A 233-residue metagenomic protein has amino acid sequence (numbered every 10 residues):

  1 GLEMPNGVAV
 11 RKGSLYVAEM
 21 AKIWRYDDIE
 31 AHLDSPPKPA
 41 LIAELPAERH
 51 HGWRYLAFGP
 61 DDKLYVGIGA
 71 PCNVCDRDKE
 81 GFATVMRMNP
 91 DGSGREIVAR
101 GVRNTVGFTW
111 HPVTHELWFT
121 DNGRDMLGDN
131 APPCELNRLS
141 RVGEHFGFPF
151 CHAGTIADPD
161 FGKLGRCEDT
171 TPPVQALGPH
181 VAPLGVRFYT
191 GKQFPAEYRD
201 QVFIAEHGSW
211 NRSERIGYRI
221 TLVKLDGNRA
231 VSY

Functional and structural regions predicted by a protein language model:
G1, E48-H50, D78-G81, V98-G101 (+1 more regions): Conserved loop/turn at the beginning of each blade in beta-propeller domains
M4-P5, A9-R11, M20-P60, G67-C72 (+2 more regions): Asp-box/WD-like beta-propeller blade repeats and closely related beta-sheet repeat scaffolds
S14-Y16, K63, E116, Q201: Conserved core beta-strand positions within WD40 beta-propeller blades
M20, P36, K79-F82, P133 (+1 more regions): A detector of repeated loop/turn-to-beta-strand junctions in beta-rich toroidal repeat architectures
K38-A40, K79-S93: A short, charged helix-loop
W53, A70-N73, R87-S93, R103-N104 (+1 more regions): Beta-propeller domain segments
